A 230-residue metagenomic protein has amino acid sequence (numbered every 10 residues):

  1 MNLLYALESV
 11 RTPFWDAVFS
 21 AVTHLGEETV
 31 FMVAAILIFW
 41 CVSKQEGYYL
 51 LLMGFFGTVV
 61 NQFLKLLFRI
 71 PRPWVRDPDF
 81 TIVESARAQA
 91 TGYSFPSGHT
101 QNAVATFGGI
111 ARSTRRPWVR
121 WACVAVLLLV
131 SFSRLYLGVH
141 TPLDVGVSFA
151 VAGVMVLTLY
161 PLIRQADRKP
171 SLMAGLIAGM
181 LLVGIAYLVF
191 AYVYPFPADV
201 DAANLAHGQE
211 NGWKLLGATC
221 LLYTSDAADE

Functional and structural regions predicted by a protein language model:
M1-V30, Q62-G92, D201-A206, E230: N-terminal transmembrane-helix/juxtamembrane module of multi-pass inner/ER membrane proteins
F19-T29, A90-I110, P142, G146: Membrane-interface loop-to-helix entry segments
M32-C41, T100-R116, R120-C123, A150-L162: Membrane-interfacial alpha-helical segments at the cytosolic side of multi-pass membrane proteins
V42-G57: Interfacial segments of alpha-helical transmembrane regions
R72-R76, L129-G153, F196-A202: Interfacial helix-loop-helix junctions of multi-pass membrane proteins
D167-G179: Membrane-interfacial entry segments at the cytosolic side of transmembrane helices
Y223-D229: Conserved small/polar residues in nucleotide/adenosyl-binding loops
